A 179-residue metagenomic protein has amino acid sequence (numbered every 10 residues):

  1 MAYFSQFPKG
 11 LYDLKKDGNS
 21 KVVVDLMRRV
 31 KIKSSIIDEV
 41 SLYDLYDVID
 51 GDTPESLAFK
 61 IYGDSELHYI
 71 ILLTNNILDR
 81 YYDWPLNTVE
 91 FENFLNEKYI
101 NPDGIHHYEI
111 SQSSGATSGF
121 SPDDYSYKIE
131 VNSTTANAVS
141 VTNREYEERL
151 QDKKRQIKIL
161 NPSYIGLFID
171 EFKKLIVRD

Functional and structural regions predicted by a protein language model:
M1-D179: Cell-surface/extracellular proteins and modules involved in cell-wall/glycan interaction or trafficking/anchoring
